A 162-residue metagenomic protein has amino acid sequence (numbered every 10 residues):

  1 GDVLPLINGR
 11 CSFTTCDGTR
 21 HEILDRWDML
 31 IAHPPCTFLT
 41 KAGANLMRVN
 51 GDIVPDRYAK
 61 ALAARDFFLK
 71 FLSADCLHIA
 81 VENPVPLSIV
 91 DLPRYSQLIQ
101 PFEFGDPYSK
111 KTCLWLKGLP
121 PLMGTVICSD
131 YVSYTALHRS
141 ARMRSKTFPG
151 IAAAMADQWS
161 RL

Functional and structural regions predicted by a protein language model:
G1-L162: Conserved active-site and SAM-binding loop architecture of S-adenosyl-L-methionine-dependent nucleic-acid
